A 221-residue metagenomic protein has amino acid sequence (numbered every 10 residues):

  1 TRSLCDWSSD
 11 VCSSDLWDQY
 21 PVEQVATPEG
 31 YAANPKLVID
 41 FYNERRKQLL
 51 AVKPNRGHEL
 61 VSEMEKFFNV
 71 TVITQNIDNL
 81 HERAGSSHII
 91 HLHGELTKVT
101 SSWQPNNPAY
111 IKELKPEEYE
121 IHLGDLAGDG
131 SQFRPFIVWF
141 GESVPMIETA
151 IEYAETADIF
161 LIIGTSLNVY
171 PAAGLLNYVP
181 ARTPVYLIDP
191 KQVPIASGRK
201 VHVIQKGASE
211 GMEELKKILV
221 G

Functional and structural regions predicted by a protein language model:
T1-C12: Single conserved hydrophobic/aromatic residue that forms the stacking wall/gate of nucleotide- or nucleobase-binding
S9, N79-E82, N168, P194: Short, active-site-adjacent cap segments at secondary-structure transitions
C12-A26: Short catalytic helix/loop segments, enriched in acidic residues and glycine and frequently bearing histidine
G30-V99, A127: Ligand-binding beta-strand-loop-alpha-helix segment within the catalytic cores of soluble metabolic enzymes
K47-K53, F136-S143, I163-T165: Short, flexible loop segments at the rims of nucleotide/cofactor-binding pockets, characterized by
V72, I89-H91, W139, V185-L187 (+1 more regions): Conserved beta-strand scaffold positions in the cores of enzyme catalytic domains, especially in NTP/NDP-utilizing
L80-E148, E152: Cys/His-rich short segments
E148-G221: SIR2/sirtuin-family catalytic core signature
